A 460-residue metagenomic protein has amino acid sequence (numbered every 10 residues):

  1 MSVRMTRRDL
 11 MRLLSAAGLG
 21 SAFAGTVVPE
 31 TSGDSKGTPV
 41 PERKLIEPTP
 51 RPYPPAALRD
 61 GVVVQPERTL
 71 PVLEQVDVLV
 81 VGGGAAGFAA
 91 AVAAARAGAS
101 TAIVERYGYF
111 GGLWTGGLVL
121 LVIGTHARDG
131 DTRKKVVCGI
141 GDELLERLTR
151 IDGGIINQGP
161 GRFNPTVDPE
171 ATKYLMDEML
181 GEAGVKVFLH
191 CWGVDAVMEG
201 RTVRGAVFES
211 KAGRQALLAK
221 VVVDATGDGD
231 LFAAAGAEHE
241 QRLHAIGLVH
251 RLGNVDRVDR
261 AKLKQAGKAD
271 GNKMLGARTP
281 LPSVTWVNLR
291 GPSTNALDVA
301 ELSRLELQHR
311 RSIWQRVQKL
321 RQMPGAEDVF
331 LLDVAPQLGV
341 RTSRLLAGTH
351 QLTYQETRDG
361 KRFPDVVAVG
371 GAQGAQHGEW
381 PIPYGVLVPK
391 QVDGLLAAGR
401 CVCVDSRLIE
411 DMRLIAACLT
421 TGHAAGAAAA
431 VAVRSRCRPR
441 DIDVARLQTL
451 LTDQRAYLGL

Functional and structural regions predicted by a protein language model:
S2-R4, D9-T31: N-terminal export signals
M11-S15, L19-S21, G37-V62: Glycine/serine-rich phosphate-binding loop and adjoining beta1-alpha1 elements at the start of nucleotide-handling
E42-R51, A93, A99-S100, R106-D195 (+1 more regions): Conserved N-terminal/central alpha/beta ligand/cofactor-binding core
L58, T69, L113-W114, T125 (+8 more regions): Flavin (FAD/FMN)-binding glycine-rich loop and adjacent Rossmann-like elements that form
D60-Q75: A short, basic/flexible loop-to-alpha-helix module at the beginning of a structural domain
L73-G84: Beta1/beta-strand and adjacent pyrophosphate-binding region of the FAD-binding site in flavoprotein oxidoreductases
G87: N-terminal Rossmann-fold NAD(P) dinucleotide-binding loop
R201-A206: Short, hydrophobic/aromatic-rich segments at coil-to-beta transitions
